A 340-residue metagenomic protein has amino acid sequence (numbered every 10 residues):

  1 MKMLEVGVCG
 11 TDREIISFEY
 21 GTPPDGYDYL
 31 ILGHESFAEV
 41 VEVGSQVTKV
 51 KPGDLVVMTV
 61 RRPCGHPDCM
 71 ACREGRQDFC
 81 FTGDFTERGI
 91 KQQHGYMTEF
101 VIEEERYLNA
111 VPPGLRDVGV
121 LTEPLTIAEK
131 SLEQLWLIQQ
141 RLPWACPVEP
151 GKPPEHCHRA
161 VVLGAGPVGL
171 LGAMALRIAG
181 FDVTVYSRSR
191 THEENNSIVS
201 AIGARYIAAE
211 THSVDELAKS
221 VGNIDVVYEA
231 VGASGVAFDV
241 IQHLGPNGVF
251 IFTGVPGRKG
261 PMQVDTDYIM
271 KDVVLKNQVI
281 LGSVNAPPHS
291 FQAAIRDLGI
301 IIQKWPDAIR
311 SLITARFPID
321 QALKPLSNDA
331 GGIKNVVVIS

Functional and structural regions predicted by a protein language model:
M1-V6, G21-M70, Y107, P112-G114: Glycine-rich beta-strand-centered segment in the early N-terminal region that forms part of a ligand/cofactor-binding
G65-R159: NAD(P)H dinucleotide-binding glycine-rich loop of Rossmann-like/cofactor-binding domains, especially the beta1-alpha1
I127, V168, T191: Hydrophobic/small residue at the entry helix of a nucleotide-binding pocket
C146-V148, P154-A165, R177-D239: Adenosine-nucleotide cofactor-binding segment
V214-L217, G260-L312: C-terminal substrate-binding/catalytic core of Rossmann-like NAD(P)-dependent dehydrogenases/reductases
F238, P288-S340: C-terminal hydrophobic helical "lid"/dimerization subdomain of Rossmann-like NAD(P)H-dependent oxidoreductases
L244-G245: Helix-to-beta-strand junctions that scaffold the AdoMet/dcAdoMet cofactor pocket in Class I SAM-dependent enzymes
G248-V249: Glycine-centered, small-residue-biased loops immediately flanking beta-strands in adenine/cofactor-binding cores
